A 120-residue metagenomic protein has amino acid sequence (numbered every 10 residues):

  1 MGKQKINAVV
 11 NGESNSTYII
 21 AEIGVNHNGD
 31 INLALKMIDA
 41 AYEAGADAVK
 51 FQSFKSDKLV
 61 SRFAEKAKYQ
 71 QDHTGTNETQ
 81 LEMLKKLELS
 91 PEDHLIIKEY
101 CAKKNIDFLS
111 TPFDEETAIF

Functional and structural regions predicted by a protein language model:
M1-I20, H94: N-terminal amphipathic alpha-helix/helix-capping segment at the start of soluble metabolic enzymes
V9-G12, N28, A41, K55-V60: Active-site acidic carboxylates
S14-T17, A44-A46, K104: Short coil/turn connectors at secondary-structure junctions
I19-I23, V49-F51, F108-T111: Hydrophobic faces of well-ordered beta-strands that scaffold small-molecule active sites in alpha/beta enzyme cores
G24-N26, F54-S56, F113-E115: Active-site beta-loop-alpha junctions enriched in small/polar residues
D30-A41, F113-A118: Short, acidic/polar
D47-K86: Glycine-rich, proline-tolerant flexible connector loops at the mouths of alpha/beta enzymes
T74-F120: Active-site beta->alpha loop and helix N-cap motifs at the rims of alpha/beta catalytic domains
